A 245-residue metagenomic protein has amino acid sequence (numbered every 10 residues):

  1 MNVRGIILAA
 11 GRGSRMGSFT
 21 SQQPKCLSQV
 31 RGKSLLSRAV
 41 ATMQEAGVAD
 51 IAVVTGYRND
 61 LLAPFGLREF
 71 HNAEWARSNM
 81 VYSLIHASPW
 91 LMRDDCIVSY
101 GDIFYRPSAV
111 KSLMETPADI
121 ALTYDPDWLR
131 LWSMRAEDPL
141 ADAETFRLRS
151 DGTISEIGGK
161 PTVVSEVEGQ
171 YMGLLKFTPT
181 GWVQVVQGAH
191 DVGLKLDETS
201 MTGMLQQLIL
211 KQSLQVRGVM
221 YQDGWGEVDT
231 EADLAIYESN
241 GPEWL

Functional and structural regions predicted by a protein language model:
M1-I7, R15, Q29, K33-V98 (+1 more regions): Conserved N-terminal catalytic core of the sugar/cofactor nucleotidyltransferase
N2-G5, I157, V164-L245: Conserved alpha/beta core of the MobA/IspD/sugar-nucleotide pyrophosphorylase nucleotidyltransferase superfamily
S21-C26: Short alpha-helical oligomerization interface
L27, F146-L148, G218: A structural signal for short hydrophobic beta-strand segments in well-ordered beta-sheet cores
Q29, W90, R147, K176-T178 (+1 more regions): Short, well-ordered beta-strand micro-motif
F65, P107-G188: Conserved core of the sugar-phosphate nucleotidyltransferase
I85, K111, Q206: Active-site phosphate/pyrophosphate- and oxyanion-stabilizing loops and adjacent acidic/basic residues in soluble
G101-I103: The conserved acidic donor/metal-binding loop of glycosyltransferases
